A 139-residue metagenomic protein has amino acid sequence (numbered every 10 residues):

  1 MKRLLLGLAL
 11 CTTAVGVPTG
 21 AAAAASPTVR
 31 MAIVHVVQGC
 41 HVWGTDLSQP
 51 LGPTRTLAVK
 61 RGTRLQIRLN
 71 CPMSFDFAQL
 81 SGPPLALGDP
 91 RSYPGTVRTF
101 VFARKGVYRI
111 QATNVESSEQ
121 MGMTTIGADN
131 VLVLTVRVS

Functional and structural regions predicted by a protein language model:
M1-L4: Positively charged n-region of N-terminal signal peptides that target proteins for export
G7-G16: Bacterial N-terminal signal peptides
T19-S26: Sec/Tat signal peptide C-region and signal peptidase I cleavage site
S26-R64: N-terminal edge beta-strand
P27-V36, H41-V42, R91-S139: Extracellular/periplasmic metallocenter environments
T54-M73, F77, V97-A103: Beta-strand cores of secreted/periplasmic/IMS beta-sandwich domains, seen most often in copper-related folds
L80-A86: Change "in extracellular beta-sheet-rich domains … of secreted and cell-surface proteins" to "in beta-sheet-rich domains
